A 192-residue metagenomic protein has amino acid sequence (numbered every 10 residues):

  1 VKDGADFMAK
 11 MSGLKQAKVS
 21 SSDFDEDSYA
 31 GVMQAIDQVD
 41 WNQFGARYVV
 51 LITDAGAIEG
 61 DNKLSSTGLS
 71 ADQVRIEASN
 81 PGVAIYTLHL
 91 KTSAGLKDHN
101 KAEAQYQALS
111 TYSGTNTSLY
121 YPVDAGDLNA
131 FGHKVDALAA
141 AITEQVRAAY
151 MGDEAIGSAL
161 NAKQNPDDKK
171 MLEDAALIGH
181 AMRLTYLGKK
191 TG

Functional and structural regions predicted by a protein language model:
V1-G192: Divalent cation-coordinating acidic motifs and surrounding scaffolds that mediate Ca2+/Mg2+/Mn2+/Zn2+-dependent binding
